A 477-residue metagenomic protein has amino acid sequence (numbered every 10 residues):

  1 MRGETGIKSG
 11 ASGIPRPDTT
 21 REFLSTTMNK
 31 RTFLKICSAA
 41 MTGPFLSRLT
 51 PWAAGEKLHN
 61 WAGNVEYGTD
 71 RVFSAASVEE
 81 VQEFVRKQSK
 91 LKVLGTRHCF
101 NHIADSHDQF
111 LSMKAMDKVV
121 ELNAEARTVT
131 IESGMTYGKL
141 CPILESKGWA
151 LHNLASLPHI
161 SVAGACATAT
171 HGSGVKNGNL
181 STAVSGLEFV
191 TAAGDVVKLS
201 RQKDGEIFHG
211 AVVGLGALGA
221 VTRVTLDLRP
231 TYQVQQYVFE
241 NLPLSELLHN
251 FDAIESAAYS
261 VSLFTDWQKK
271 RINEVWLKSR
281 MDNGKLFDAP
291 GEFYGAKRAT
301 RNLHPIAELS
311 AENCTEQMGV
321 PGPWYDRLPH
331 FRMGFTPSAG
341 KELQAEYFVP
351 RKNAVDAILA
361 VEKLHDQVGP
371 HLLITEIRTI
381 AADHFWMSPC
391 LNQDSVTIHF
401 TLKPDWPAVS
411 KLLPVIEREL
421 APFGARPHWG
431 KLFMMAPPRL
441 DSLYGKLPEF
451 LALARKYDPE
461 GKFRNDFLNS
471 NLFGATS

Functional and structural regions predicted by a protein language model:
M1-M28: N-terminal secretory signal peptides
L24-S477: Noncatalytic alpha-helical scaffold of FAD-dependent oxidoreductases
